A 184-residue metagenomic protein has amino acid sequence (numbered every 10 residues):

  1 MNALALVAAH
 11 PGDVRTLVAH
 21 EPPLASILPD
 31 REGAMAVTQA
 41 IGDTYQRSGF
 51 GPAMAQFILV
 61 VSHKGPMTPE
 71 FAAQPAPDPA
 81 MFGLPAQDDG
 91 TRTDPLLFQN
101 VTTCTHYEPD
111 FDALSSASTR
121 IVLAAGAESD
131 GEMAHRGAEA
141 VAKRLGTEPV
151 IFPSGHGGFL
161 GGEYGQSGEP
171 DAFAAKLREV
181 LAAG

Functional and structural regions predicted by a protein language model:
M1-L28: Conserved hydrolase catalytic core segment
L4, A8, A55, D171 (+1 more regions): Amphipathic alpha-helical segments that line or abut small-molecule/effector binding pockets and mediate allosteric
A8-G12, K143, E179: Short, well-ordered alpha-helices that flank and scaffold nucleotide-derived cofactor binding pockets
A9, G33-V37, Q166-P170: Short, hinge-like loop/turn segments at secondary-structure boundaries
T16-V18, V122, V150: A structural signal for isolated positions on well-ordered beta-strands in alpha/beta enzyme cores
L24-A25, E128-S129, G157: Short, solvent-exposed loop/turn segments at secondary-structure junctions
E32, A36-A40, T44-A140, R144-E148: Alpha/beta-hydrolase
L145-G184: Catalytic active-site module of serine/aspartate enzymes centered on a nucleophile-bearing elbow/loop
